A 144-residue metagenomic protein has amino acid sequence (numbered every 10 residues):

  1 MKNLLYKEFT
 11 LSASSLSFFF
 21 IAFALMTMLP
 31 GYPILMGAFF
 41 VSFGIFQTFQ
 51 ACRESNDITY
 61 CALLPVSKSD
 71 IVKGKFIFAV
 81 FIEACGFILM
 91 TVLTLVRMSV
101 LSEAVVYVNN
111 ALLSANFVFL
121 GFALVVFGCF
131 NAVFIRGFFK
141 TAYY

Functional and structural regions predicted by a protein language model:
M1-I58, G74-Y144: Hydrophobic alpha-helical transmembrane segments of membrane proteins
Y60-A62: Juxtamembrane/interface alpha-helical elements of multi-pass membrane proteins
D70-V72: Alpha-helix N-cap/helix-start motif at helix boundaries, enriched for small hydrophobics
